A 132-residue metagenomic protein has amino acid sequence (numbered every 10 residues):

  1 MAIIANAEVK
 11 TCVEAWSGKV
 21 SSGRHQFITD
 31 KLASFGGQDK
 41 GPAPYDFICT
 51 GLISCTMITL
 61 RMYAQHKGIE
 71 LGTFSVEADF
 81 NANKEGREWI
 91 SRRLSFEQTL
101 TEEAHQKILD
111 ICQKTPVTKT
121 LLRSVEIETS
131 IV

Functional and structural regions predicted by a protein language model:
M1-C49, R61-V132: Extended beta-strand/beta-hairpin segments
L52-T56: Alpha-helical metal-binding/catalytic segments enriched in His/Glu/Asp
